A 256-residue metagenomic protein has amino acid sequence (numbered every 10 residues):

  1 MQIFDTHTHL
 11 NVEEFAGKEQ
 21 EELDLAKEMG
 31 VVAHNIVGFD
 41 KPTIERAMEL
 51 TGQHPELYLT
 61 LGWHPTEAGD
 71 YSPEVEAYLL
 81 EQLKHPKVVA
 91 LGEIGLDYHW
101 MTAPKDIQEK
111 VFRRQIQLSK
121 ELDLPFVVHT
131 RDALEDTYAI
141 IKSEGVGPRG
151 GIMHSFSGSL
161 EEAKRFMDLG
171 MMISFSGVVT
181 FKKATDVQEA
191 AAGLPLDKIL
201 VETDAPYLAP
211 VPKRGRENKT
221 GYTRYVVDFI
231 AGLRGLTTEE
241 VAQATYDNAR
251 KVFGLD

Functional and structural regions predicted by a protein language model:
M1-D256: Mid-domain alpha/beta scaffold segments of enzyme catalytic cores
